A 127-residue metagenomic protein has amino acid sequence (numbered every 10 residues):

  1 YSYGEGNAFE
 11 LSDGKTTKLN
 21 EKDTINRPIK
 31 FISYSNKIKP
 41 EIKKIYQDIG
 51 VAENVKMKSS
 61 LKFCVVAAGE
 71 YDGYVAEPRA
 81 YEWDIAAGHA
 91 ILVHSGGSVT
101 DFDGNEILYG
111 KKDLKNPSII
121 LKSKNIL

Functional and structural regions predicted by a protein language model:
Y1-F63, I107, D113-L127: Acidic beta-strand-loop-alpha-helix segment within the catalytic core of divalent metal-dependent phosphate-processing
K44-D48, F63-L127: Oxyanion/phosphate-interacting regions
